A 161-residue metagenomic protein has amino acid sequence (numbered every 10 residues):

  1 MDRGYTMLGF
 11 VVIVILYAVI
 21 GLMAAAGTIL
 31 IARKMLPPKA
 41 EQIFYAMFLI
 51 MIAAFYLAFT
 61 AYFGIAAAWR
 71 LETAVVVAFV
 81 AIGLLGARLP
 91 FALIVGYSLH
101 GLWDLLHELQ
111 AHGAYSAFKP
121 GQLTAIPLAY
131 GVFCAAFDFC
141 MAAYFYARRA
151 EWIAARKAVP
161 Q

Functional and structural regions predicted by a protein language model:
D2-F10, L16, I20, R33 (+4 more regions): Functional transmembrane or membrane-interface alpha-helices that line membrane-embedded catalytic, ligand-binding
L22-I29: Transmembrane alpha-helical segments of multi-pass membrane transport proteins and ion-pumping complexes
L36-K39, F59-A68, A87, T124: Membrane-interface helix caps and helix-loop-helix hairpins in membrane proteins
F48-Y62: A generic, lipid-embedded transmembrane alpha helix
L71-V77, V95-S98: Hydrophobic core segments of alpha-helical transmembrane domains in multi-pass membrane proteins
Y97, G101, L105: Catalytic glutamate of the conserved HExxH
